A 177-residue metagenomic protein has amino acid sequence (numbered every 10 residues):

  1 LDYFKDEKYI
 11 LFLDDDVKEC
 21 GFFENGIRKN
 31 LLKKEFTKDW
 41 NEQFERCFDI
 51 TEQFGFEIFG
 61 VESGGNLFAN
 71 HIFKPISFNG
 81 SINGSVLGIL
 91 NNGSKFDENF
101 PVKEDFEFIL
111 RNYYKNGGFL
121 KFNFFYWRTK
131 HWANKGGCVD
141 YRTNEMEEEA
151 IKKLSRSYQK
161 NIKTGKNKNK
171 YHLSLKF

Functional and structural regions predicted by a protein language model:
L1, L11, K18-E107: Conserved catalytic core of nucleotide-sugar-dependent glycosyltransferases
F4-D6, L154: Generic low-polarity alpha-helical segments
D6-D14: Short acidic donor-binding loop at the edge of a beta-strand
E7, F54-F56, G117: Short, high-confidence coil segments that cap the C-terminus of an alpha-helix and link into the following beta-strand
L13-D16, F124: Acidic, metal-binding active-site segment of PIN/NYN-like and related structure-specific nucleases
F100-V102, F106-F177: C-terminal catalytic/acceptor-binding lobe
